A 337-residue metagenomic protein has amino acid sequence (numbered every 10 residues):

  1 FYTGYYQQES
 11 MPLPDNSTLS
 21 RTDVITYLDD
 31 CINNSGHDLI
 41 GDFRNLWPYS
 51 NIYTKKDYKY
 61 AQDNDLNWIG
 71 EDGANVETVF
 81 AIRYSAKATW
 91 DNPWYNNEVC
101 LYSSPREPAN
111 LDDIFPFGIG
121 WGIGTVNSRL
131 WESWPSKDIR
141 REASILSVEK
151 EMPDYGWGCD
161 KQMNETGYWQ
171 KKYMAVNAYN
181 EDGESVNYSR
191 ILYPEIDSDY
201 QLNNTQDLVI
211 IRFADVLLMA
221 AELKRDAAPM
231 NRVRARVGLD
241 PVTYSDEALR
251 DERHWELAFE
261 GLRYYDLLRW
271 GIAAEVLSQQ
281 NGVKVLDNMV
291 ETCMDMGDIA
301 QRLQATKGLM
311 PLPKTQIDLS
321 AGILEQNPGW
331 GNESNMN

Functional and structural regions predicted by a protein language model:
F1-E9, P14-N33, F80, D138-L146 (+5 more regions): Extended, hydrophobic/aromatic-rich amphipathic alpha-helical segments that build helical scaffolds
Y2-E165: An aromatic- and glycine-enriched ligand-binding surface/loop that stacks and positions planar moieties
Y6, Y49-R106, Y200-N203, D207-I210 (+2 more regions): Long, intrinsically disordered, low-complexity segments
E9, P108, E142-A143, Y173-M174 (+3 more regions): Small/flexible residues
H37-F43, D240-E247: Boundary/linker segments of alpha-helical solenoid repeat arrays
D38-F43, K224, M289-V290: N-terminal leader/presequence segments that precede the conserved core
G124-V126, L130, Y173, A227 (+2 more regions): Residues at secondary-structure transition points
R129-R212: Flexible, polar/acidic helix-loop-strand segments at domain edges
